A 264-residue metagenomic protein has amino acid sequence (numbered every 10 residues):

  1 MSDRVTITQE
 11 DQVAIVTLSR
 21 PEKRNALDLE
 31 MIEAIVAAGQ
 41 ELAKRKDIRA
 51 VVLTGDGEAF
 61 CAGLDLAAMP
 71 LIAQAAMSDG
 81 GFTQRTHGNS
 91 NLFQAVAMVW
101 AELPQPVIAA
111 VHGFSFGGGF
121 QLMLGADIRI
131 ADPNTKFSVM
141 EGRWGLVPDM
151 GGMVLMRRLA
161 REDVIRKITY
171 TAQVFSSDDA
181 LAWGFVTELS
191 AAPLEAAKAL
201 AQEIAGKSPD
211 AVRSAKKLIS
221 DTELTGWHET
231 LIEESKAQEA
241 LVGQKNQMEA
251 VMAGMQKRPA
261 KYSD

Functional and structural regions predicted by a protein language model:
M1-D56: Conserved CoA-thioester-binding segment of acyl-CoA-metabolizing enzymes
P21, I130-T135, S177, W183-I232 (+3 more regions): C-terminal long alpha-helix characteristic of the crotonase
G55-V99, G226: Glycine- (often His-adjacent) and acidic-residue-rich active-site loop that binds/positions the CoA thioester
G63, S90, Q94, G117 (+4 more regions): Glycine-rich phosphate-binding loop at the start of an alpha helix
A95-P104, A110, F116-Y170, W183 (+1 more regions): CoA-thioester-processing core
M252-D264: Terminal low-complexity tails and localization/encapsulation signals of metabolic enzymes
